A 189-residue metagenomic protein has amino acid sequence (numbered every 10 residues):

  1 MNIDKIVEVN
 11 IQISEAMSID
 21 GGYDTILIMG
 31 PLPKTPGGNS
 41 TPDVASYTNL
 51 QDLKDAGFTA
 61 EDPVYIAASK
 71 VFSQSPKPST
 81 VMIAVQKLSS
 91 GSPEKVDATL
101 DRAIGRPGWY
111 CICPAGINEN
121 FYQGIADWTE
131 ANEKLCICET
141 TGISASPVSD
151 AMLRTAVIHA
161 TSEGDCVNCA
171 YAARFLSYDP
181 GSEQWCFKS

Functional and structural regions predicted by a protein language model:
M1-S189: Surface-exposed assembly/interface segments
